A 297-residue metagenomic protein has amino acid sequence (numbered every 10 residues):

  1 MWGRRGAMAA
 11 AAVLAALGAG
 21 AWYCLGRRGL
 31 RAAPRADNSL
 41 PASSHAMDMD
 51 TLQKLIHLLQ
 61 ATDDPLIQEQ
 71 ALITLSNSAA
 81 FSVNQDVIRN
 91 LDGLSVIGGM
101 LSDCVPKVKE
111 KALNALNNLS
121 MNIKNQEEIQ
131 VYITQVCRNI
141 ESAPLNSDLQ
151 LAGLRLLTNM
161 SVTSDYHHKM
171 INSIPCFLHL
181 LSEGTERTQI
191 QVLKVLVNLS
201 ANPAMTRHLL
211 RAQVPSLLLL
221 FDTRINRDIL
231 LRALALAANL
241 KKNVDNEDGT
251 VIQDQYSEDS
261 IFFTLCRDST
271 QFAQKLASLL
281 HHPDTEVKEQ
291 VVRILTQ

Functional and structural regions predicted by a protein language model:
M1-A80, R267, Q274: N-terminal "cap/leader" segments of large eukaryotic alpha-helical scaffolds
M8-A10, D63-S76, C104-S120, E128-V131 (+7 more regions): Alpha-helical solenoid repeats of the armadillo/HEAT superfamily in eukaryotic scaffolding/adaptor proteins
L40-S44, Q85-D86, N90, Q126 (+3 more regions): HEAT/armadillo-like alpha-solenoid scaffolds in large eukaryotic assembly and transport factors
H45-I123: Membrane-proximal soluble helical/coiled-coil segments that couple transmembrane anchors to catalytic or regulatory
K54-H57, V96-G98, Y132-I140, I174-L181 (+3 more regions): Buried hydrophobic core positions in alpha-solenoid tandem helical repeats
H57, S78-A79, N139, M160 (+1 more regions): A short, mixed-charge helix-start or loop-turn motif at secondary-structure junctions
